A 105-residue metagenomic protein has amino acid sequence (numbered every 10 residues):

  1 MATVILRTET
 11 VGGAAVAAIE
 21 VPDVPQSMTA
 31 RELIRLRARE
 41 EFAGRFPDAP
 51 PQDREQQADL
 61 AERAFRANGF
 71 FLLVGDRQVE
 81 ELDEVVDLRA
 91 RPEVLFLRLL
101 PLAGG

Functional and structural regions predicted by a protein language model:
M1-G105: Ubiquitin-like/PB1-type beta-grasp interaction modules and other compact soluble beta-rich domains
